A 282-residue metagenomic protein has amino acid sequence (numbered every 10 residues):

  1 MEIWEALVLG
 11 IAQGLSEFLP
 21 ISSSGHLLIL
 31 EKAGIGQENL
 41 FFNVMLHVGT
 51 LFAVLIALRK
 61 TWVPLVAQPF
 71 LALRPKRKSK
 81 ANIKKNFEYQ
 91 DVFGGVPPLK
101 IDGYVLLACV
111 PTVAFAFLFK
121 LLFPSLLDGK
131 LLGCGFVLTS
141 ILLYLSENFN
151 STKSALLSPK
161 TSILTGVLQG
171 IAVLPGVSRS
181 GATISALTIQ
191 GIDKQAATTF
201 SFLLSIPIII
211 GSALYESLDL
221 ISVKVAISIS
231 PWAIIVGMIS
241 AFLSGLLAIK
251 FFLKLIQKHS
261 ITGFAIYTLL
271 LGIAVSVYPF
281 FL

Functional and structural regions predicted by a protein language model:
M1-L282: Multi-pass membrane proteins that catalyze or facilitate reactions on polyprenyl-/lipid-phosphate substrates and their
